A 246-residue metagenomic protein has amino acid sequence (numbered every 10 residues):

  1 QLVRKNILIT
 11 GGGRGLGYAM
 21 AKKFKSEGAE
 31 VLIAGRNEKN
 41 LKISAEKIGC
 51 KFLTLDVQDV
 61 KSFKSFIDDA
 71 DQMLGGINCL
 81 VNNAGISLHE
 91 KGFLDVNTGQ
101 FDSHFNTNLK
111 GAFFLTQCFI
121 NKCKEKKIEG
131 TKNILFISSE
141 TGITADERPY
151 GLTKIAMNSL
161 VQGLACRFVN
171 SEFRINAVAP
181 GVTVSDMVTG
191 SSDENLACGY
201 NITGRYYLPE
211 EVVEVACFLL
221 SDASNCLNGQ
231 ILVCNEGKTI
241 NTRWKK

Functional and structural regions predicted by a protein language model:
G11-G15: Conserved glycine-rich cofactor-binding loop
L55-S65, T98, E210: The beta1-alpha1 cofactor-binding region of Rossmann-like NAD(H)/NADP(H)-dependent oxidoreductases
E90, N228-K246: Short C-terminal tail/terminal secondary-structure segment of NAD(P)H-dependent dehydrogenase/reductase domains
K91-F93, N97-D102, A197: Substrate-binding pocket helix/loop in short-chain dehydrogenase/reductase
N133-N170, V182: Catalytic loop of short-chain dehydrogenase/reductase
V169, R174, L227-G229: Short, small/polar-rich loop/turn modules that mediate ligand/substrate recognition or access, typified
N201-V212: A conserved structural motif in NAD(P)-dependent oxidoreductases
